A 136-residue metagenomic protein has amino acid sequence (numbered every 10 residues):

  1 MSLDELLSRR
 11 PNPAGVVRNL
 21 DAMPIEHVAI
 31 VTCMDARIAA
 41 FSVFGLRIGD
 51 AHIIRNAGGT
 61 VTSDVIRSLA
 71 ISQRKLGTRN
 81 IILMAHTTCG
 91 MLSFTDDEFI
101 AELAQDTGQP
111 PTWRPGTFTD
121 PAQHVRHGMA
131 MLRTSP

Functional and structural regions predicted by a protein language model:
M1-I25, G58-D64, I71-L76, M91-P136: Divalent-metal-activated hydrolytic enzyme cores
N12-G15, D21-L46: N-terminal short beta-loop-beta anion/metal-coordinating cradle
V31-C33, R55, M84-H86: Short beta-strand segments
R37, T88-G90: Solvent-exposed loop/turn segments at secondary-structure junctions within structured extracellular/periplasmic domains
A39-A40, S68-I71: Short, charged beta->alpha transition segments
G45-I53: Short helix-loop-beta junction
L76-H86: Ordered, amphipathic secondary-structure segments that act as subunit-interaction surfaces in large macromolecular
